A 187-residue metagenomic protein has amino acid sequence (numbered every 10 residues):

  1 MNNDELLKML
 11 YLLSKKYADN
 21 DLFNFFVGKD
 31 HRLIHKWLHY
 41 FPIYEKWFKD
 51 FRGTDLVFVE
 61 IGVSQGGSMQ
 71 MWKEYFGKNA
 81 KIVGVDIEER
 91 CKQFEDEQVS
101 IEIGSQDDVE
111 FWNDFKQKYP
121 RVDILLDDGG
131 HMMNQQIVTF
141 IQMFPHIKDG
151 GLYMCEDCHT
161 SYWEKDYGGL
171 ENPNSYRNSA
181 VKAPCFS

Functional and structural regions predicted by a protein language model:
M1-L126, G130-C155, H159-S187: A short alpha-helical cap/connector motif
